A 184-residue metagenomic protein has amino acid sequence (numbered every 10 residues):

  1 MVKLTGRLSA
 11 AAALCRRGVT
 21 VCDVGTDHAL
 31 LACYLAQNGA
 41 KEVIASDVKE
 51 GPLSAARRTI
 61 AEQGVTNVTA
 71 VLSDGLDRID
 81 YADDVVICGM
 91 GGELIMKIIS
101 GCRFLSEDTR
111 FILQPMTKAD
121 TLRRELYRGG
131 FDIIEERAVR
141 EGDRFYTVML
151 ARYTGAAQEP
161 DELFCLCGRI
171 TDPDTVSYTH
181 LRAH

Functional and structural regions predicted by a protein language model:
M1-R17, C33: S-adenosyl-L-methionine
V19-G25: Conserved class I S-adenosyl-L-methionine
H28-N38: Conserved SAM-binding loop of SAM-dependent methyltransferases across substrates and taxa, primarily the Class I
E42-D47: Conserved SAM-binding motif I beta-strand of class I
L53-S54: Short alpha-helix immediately C-terminal to the canonical SAM-binding loop
R57-I79: S-adenosyl-L-methionine
K118-T121, R128-Q158: Active-site capping/gating segments
T179-H184: Conserved small/polar residues in nucleotide/adenosyl-binding loops
